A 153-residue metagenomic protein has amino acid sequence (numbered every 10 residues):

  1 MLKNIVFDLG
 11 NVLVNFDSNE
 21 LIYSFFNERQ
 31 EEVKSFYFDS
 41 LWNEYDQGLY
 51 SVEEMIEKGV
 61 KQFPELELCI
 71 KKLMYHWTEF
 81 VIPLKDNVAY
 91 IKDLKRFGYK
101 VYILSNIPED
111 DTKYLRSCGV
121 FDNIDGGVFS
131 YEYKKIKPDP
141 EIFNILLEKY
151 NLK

Functional and structural regions predicted by a protein language model:
M1, R96-Y99, Y150-K153: Glycine-rich phosphate-binding loop signature in dinucleotide/nucleotide-binding domains
M1-D39, Q47, E57: Active-site neighborhood of HAD-like aspartate-dependent phosphohydrolases
N4, I136-K153: Conserved Lys-Pro-Asp/Glu-containing loop-to-beta segment of HAD-superfamily phosphomonoesterases, centered on
V12-L13, S18-E20, I107-D110, Y133-K134: Short, solvent-exposed loop/turn segments at secondary-structure junctions
E20-S24, S40, E54, K58 (+3 more regions): Alpha-helical elements of Rossmann-like donor-binding domains used by nucleotide-donor carbohydrate transfer enzymes
N43-L73: A metal-dependent, Asp-based hydrolase signature
E53, K71-Y102, P140: Short, acidic loop-to-helix structural element flanking the phosphoryl-transfer center in phosphate-processing enzymes
D86-E132: Substrate-recognition/cap helix-loop segment adjacent to the acidic, metal-dependent catalytic center of Asp-based
